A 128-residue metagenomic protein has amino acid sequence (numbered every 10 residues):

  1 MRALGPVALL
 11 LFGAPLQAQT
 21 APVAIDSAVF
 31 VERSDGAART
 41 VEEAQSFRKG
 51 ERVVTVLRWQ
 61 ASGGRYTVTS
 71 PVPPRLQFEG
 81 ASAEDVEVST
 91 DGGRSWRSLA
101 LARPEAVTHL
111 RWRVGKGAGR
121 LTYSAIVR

Functional and structural regions predicted by a protein language model:
M1-L9: Sec-dependent signal peptide recognition, specifically the positively charged N-region followed immediately by
G13-P15: N-terminal signal peptide c-region/cleavage motif recognized by signal peptidases
A18-R128: Exported/extracytosolic protein signature
